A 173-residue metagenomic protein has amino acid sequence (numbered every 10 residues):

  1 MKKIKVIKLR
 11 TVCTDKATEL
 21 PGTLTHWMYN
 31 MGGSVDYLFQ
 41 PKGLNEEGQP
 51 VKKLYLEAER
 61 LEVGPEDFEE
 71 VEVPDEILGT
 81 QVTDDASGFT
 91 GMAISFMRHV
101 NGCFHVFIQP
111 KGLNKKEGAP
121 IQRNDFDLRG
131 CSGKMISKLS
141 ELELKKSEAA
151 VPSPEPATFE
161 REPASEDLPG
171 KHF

Functional and structural regions predicted by a protein language model:
K2-K3, K8, V12-R60, E72 (+4 more regions): Basic/aromatic-rich interaction segments and small domains that mediate binding to polyanionic partners
G64-T80, D85, T90-H99, R129-F173: Long, low-complexity intrinsically disordered regions
